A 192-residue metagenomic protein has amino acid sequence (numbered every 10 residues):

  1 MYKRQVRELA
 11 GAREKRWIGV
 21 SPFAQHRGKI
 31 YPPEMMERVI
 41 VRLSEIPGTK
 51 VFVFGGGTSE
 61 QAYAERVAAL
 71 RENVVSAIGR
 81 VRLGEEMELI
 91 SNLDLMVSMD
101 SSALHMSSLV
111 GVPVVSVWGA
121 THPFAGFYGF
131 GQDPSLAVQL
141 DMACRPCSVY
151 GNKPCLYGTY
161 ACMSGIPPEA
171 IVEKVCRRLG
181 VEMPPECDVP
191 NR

Functional and structural regions predicted by a protein language model:
K3, Y63, E86-E88, R145-S148: Short, solvent-exposed polar/charged micro-motifs at secondary-structure junctions
K3-K29, P33, E182-C187: Mid-sequence helix-capping/hinge segment at a functional interface
G11-A12, E45, A69-N73, G129 (+1 more regions): Secondary-structure boundary motif
A24-R27, T58-S59, H122: Short, solvent-exposed loop/turn segments at secondary-structure junctions
K29-I30, Q61, G165: Loop/helix-junction capping segments adjacent to catalytic residues or to phosphate/diphosphate-binding pockets
P33-A120: Donor-binding and catalytic core of enzymes assembling or modifying cell-surface/extracellular glycoconjugates
R66, S76-A77, S108-R192: Nucleotide-sugar donor-binding patch of glycosyltransferase catalytic domains
